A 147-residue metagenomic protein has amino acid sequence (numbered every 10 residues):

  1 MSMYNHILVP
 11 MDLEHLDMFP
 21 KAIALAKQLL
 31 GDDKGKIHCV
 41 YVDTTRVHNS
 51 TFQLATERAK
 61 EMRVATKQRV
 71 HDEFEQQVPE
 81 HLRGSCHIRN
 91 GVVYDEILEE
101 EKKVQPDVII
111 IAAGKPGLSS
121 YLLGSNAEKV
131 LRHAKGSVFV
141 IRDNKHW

Functional and structural regions predicted by a protein language model:
M1-S2, L25, Q77-I109, P116 (+1 more regions): Structural beta-alpha unit
S2-Q53: Small/aliphatic-rich secondary-structure junction motif
M11, Y41, A112-G114, R142-D143: Short secondary-structure boundary segments
D33, L82, N126, A134-K135: Short, structured coil segments at secondary-structure junctions
H38-V40, S85-R89, F139: General small-molecule cofactor/ligand-binding pocket signal
L54-R58, V104, A127-K129: Short, hinge-like loop/turn segments at secondary-structure boundaries
T56-R69: A short acidic, glycine-rich active-site loop that binds or catalyzes chemistry on phosphate/adenosine moieties
I111-H133, W147: Glycine-rich, Arg-bearing micro-motifs that act as flexible, cationic patches
